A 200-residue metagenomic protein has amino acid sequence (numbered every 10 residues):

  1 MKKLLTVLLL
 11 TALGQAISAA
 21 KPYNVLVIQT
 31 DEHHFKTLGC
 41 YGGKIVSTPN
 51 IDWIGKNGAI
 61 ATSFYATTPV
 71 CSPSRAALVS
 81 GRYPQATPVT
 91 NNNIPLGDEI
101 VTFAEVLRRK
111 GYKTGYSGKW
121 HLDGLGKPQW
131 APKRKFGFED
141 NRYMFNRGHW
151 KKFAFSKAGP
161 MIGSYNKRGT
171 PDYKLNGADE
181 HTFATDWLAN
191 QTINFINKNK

Functional and structural regions predicted by a protein language model:
K2-L4, L8-L9, A19-K200: Formylglycine-dependent sulfatase
L13-Q15: N-terminal signal peptide c-region/cleavage motif recognized by signal peptidases
